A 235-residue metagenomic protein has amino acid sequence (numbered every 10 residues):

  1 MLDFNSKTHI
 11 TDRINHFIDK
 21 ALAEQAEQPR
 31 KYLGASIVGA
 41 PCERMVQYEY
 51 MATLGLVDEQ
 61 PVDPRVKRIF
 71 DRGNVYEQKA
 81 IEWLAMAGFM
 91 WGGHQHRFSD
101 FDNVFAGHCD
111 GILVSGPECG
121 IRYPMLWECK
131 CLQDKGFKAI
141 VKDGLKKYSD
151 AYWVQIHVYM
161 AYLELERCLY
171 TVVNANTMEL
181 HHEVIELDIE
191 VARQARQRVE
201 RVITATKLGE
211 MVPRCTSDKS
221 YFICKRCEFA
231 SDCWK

Functional and structural regions predicted by a protein language model:
M1-L126, Q133-K135, K146: Metal-dependent nuclease catalytic cores that hydrolyze phosphodiester bonds in DNA/RNA, characterized by
N5, A139, K146-W153, V158-K235: Metal-dependent nuclease catalytic regions and adjoining charged, substrate-binding loops involved in nucleic-acid end
R44, K130, R196-R198: Basic side chains
G92-G93, L126-E128, R167-V172: A structural signal for short, well-ordered beta-strand segments and their strand-loop junctions that often border
K130-Q133, N174: Short, small-residue-rich loop/turn micro-motifs
K135-V141: Active-site-adjacent loop/helix micro-motif of nuclease/hydrolase catalytic cores
